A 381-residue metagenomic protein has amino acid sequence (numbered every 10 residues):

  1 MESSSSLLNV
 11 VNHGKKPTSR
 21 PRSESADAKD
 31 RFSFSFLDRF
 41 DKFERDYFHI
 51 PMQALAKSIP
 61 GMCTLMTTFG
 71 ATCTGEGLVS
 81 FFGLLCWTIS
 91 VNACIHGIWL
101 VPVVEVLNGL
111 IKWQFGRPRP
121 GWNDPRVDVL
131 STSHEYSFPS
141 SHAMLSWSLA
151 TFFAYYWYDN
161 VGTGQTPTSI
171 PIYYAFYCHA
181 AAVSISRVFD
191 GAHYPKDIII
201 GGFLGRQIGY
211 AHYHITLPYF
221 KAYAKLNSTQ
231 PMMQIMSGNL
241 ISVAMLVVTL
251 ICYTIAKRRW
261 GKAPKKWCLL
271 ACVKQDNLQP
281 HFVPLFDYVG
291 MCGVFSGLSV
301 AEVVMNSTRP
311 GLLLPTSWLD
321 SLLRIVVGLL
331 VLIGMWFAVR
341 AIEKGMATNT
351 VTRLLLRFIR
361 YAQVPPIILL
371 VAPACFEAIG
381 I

Functional and structural regions predicted by a protein language model:
E2-A192, Q207-Y210, H214-Y219, Y223 (+1 more regions): Hydrophobic alpha-helical bundle signature of multipass membrane enzymes
